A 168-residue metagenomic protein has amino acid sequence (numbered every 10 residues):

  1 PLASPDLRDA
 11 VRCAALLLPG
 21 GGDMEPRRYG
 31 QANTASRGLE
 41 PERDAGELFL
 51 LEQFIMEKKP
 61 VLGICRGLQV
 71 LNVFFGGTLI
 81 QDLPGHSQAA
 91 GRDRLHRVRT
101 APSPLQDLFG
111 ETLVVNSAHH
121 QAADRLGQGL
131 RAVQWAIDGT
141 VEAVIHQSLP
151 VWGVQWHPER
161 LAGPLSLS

Functional and structural regions predicted by a protein language model:
P1-L62, F75-G76, I80: Flexible gly/pro-rich beta->alpha loop and the following alpha-helix that scaffold active-site loops
D23-E25, L68, A123: Glycine-rich nucleotide phosphate-binding loop and flanking beta-alpha elements of Rossmann-like dinucleotide-binding
F49, Q69, Q121: Active-site phosphate/pyrophosphate-handling residues
E57, F75-Q147, P158-P164: Pocket-forming structural segment of enzyme catalytic cores
C65: Conserved G/P- and acidic residue-centered "switch" motifs that form tight phosphate/ATP-binding loops in soluble
N72: Structured adenosyl-cofactor binding patch, chiefly the S-adenosyl-L-methionine
W152-W156: Active-site-proximal beta-strand elements of phosphoester/diester hydrolases
S166-S168: C-terminal active-site "lid" helix and adjoining low-complexity regulatory extension at the edge of ATP-using catalytic
